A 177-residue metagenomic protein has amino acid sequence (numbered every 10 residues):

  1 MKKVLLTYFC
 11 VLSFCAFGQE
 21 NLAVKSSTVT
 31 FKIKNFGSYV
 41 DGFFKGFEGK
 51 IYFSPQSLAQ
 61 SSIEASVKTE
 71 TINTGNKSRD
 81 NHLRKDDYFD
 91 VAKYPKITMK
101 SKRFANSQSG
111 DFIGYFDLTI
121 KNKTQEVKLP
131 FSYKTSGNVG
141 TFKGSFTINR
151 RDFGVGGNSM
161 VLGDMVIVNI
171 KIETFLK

Functional and structural regions predicted by a protein language model:
V4-S13: Sec-dependent N-terminal signal peptides
G18-K177: Low-complexity, acidic/polar, glycine-enriched regions of mature
